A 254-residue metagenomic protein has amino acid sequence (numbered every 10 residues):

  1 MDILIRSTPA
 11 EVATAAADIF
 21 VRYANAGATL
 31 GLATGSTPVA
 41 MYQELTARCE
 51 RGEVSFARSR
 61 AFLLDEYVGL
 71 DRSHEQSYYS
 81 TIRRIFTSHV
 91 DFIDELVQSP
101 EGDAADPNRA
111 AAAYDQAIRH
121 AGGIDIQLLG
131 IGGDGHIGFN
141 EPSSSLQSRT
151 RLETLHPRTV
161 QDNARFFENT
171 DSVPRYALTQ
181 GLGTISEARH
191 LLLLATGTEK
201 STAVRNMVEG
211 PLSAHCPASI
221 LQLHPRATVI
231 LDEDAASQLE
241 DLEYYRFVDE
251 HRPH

Functional and structural regions predicted by a protein language model:
M1-L30, A47: N-terminal glycine-/serine-/threonine-rich phosphate-binding loop
A26-E50: Glycine-rich N-terminal segment of FAD-binding domains in flavoprotein oxidoreductases, spanning the beta-loop-helix
G31-G35, L63, P100-E101, L128-I131 (+2 more regions): Short beta-strand segments
E44-S55, S80, P142-L152: A glycine- and small-aliphatic-rich helix-loop capping segment at beta-alpha/alpha-beta transitions that lines
V54-L128, E243, V248-P253: Ligand-binding beta-strand-loop-alpha-helix segment within the catalytic cores of soluble metabolic enzymes
L128-G130, V173-N206: Glycine-rich anion-binding loop/nest that anchors nucleotide
D134, G138-L182: Class I SAM-dependent methyltransferase SAM-binding "motif I" and its flanking Rossmann-like core
R189-H254: ATP/nucleoside-binding phosphotransfer catalytic cores, i.e., glycine-rich phosphate-binding loops
